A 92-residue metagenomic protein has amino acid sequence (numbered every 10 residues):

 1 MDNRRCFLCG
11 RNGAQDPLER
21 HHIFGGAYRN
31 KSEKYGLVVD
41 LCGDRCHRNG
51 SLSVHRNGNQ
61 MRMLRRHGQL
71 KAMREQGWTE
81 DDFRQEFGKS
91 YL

Functional and structural regions predicted by a protein language model:
M1-E19, D44: Short cysteine-rich loop/turn motifs with clustered Cys
N12-A14, G25, T79: Short, solvent-exposed coil/turn linker segments
D16-E19, L37-V38, G68: Amphipathic alpha-helical interface surfaces
L18-G26, G43-N49: Histidine-centered catalytic micro-motifs
H21-G25, H55, R66: A near-ubiquitous, low-amplitude feature marking generic local secondary-structure context
F24-V39: Short linker/helix segments within small regulatory modules
V38-L64: Short Cys/His-centered divalent metal-binding micro-motifs
M63-L92: Short flanking/linker segments adjacent to small metal-binding domains or redox-active Cys/His motifs
